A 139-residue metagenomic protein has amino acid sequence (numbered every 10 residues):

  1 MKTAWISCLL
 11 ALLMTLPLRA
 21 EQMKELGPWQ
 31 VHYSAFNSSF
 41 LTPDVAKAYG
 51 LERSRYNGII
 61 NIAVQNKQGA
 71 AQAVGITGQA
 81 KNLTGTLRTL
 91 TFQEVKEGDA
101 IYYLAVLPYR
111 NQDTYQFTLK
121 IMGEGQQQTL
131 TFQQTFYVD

Functional and structural regions predicted by a protein language model:
A4-T15: Bacterial N-terminal signal peptides
L16-A20: Sec/Tat signal peptide C-region and signal peptidase I cleavage site
E21-R55: Transition segment at domain starts
N57, A73, Q112-Q116: Extracellular Ig-like/FN3 beta-sandwich strand-entry sites
I60-L104: Mid-chain, structured segments of secreted extracytoplasmic proteins
L107-R110, F117-T129: Short, exposed beta-strand-loop hairpins at the edges of beta-sheets in extracellular/periplasmic proteins
Q127-Y137: Edge beta-strands of extracellular beta-sandwich domains
